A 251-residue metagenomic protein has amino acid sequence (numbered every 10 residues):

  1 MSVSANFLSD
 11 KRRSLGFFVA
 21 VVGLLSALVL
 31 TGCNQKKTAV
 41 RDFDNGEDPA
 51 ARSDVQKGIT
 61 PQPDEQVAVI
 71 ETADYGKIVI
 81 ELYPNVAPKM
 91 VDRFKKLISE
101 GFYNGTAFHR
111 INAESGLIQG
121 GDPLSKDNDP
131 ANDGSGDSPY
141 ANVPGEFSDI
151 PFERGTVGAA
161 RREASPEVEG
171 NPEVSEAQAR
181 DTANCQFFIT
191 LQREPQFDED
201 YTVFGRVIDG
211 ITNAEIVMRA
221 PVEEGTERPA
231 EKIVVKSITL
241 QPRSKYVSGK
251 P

Functional and structural regions predicted by a protein language model:
S2-L8, L28-P251: Cyclophilin-like peptidyl-prolyl cis-trans isomerases
V3-A20: Bacterial N-terminal signal peptides that target proteins for export
V19-V29: Bacterial N-terminal signal peptides
